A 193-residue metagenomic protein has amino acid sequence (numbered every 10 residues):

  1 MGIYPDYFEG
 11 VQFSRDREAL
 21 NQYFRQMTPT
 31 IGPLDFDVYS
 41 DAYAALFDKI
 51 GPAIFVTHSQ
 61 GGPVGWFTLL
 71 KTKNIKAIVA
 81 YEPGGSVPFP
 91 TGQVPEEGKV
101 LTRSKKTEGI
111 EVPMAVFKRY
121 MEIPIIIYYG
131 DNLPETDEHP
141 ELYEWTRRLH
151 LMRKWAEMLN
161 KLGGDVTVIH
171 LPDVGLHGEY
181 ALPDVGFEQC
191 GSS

Functional and structural regions predicted by a protein language model:
F8, S14, E18, Q22 (+1 more regions): Conserved acidic catalytic loop of the alpha/beta-hydrolase fold
L46-D48, V56, K118-E122: Extracellular/periplasmic catalytic domains that process cell-envelope and extracellular macromolecules
F55-G65: Gly/Ala-rich beta-loop-alpha elbow adjacent to hydrolase catalytic centers
F67-K71: Active-site signature of alpha/beta-hydrolase-fold catalytic machinery across serine- and Asp/Cys-nucleophile hydrolases
V79-Y81: A short, hydrophobic beta-strand element of the alpha/beta-hydrolase
G85-L162: The feature captures the conserved acid-bearing segment of alpha/beta-hydrolase catalytic domains
V174-D184: Catalytic histidine-centered segment of alpha/beta-hydrolase-like enzymes
